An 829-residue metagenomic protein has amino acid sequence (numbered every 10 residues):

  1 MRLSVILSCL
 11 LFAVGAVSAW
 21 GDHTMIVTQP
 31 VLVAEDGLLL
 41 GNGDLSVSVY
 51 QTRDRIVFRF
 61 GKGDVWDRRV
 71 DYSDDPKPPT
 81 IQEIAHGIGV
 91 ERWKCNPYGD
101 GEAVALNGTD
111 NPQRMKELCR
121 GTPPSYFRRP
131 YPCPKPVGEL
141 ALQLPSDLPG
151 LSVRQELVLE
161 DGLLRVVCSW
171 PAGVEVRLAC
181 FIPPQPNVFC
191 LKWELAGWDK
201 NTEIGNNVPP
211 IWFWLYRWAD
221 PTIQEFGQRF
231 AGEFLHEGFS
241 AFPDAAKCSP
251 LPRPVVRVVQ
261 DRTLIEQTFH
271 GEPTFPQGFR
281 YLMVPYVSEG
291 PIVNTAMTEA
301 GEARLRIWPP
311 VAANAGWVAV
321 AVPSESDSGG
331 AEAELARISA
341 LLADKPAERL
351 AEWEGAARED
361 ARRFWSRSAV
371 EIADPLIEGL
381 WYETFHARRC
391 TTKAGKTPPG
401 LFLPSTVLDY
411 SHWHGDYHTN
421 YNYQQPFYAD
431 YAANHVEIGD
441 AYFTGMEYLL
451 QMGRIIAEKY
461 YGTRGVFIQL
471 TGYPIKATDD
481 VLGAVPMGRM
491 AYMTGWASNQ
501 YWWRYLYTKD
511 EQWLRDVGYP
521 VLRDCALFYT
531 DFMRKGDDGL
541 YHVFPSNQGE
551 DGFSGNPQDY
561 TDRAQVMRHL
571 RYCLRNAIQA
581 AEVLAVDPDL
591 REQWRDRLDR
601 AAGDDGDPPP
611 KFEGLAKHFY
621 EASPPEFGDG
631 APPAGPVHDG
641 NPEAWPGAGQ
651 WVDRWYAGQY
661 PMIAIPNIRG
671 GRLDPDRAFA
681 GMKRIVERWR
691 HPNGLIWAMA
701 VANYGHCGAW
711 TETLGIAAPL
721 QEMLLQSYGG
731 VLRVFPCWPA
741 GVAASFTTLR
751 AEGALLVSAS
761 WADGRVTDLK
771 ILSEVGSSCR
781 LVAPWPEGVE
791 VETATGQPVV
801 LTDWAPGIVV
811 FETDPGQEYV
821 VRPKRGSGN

Functional and structural regions predicted by a protein language model:
S4-G15: Bacterial N-terminal signal peptides
W20-V481, Y505, L574, L590-R654 (+7 more regions): Aromatic-residue-lined binding/catalytic grooves and analogous aromatic/hydrophobic interfacial grooves in multimeric
L38, G379, Y417-N422, N434 (+5 more regions): Aromatic- and histidine-enriched alpha-helix N-cap/loop-to-helix transition segments that scaffold the rims
G43, T384, A497, L522 (+6 more regions): Hydrophobic, well-ordered secondary-structure elements that form the walls of internal hydrophobic environments
E102, R114-M115, F127, M487 (+2 more regions): Active-site rim elements
S326, G400-D416, R464-D516, T530-Q593: The feature captures the catalytic groove of carbohydrate-active enzymes
S366-R367, A387-C390, Q425-E437, W496-E511 (+5 more regions): Well-ordered alpha-helical scaffold segments within catalytic/enzyme domains
W502-K509, W513-P520, D524-K535, Q593-V757 (+1 more regions): Non-catalytic carbohydrate-binding regions of carbohydrate-active enzymes
